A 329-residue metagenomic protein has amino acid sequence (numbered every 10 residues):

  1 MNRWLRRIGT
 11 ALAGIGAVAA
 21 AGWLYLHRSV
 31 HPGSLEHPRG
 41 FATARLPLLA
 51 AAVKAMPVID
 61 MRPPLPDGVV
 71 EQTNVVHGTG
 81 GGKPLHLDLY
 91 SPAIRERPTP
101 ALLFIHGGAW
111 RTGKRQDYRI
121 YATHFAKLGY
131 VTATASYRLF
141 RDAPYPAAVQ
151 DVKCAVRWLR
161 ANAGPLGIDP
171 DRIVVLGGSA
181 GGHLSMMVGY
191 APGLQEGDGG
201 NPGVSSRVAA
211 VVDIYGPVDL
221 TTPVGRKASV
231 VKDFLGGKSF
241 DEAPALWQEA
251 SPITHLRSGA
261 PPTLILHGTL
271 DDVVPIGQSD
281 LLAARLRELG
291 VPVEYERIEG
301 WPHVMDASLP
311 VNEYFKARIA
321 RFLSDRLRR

Functional and structural regions predicted by a protein language model:
W4-R329: Alpha/beta-hydrolase superfamily serine-hydrolase fold, recognizing
